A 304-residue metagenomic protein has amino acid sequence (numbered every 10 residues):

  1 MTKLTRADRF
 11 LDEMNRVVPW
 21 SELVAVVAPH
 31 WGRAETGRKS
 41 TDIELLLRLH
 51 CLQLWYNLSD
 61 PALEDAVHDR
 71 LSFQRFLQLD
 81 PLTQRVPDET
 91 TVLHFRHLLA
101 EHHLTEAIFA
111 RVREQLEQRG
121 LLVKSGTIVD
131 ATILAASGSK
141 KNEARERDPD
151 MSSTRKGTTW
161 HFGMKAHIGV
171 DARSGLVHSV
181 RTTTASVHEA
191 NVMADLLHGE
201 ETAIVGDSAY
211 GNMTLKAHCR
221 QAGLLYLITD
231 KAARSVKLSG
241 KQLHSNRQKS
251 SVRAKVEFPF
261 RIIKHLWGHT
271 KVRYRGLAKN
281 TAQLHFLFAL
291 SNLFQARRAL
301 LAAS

Functional and structural regions predicted by a protein language model:
M1-S21, A28-P29, A299-S304: Charged, often Cys/His-bearing segments associated with DNA-binding zinc-finger transcription factors
R16-P19, G37-L45, Q84-P87, Q248 (+2 more regions): Secondary-structure capping and boundary motifs in well-ordered enzyme cores
S21-V26, I263-W267: Active-site-adjacent bridging/hinge elements
V24-E44: An N-terminal domain-cap segment
G32-R38, P81, Y274-A278: A short glycine/serine-rich beta->alpha loop
L45-N57: Alpha-helical support elements that line or immediately flank enzyme active sites and cofactor-binding pockets
L52, S59, D65-H68, Q78-T83 (+4 more regions): Polybasic low-complexity intrinsically disordered regions
T202-A203, S208-A282: Helix-centered, glycine/charged polyanion-binding patches within enzymatic domains that contact phosphate-containing
